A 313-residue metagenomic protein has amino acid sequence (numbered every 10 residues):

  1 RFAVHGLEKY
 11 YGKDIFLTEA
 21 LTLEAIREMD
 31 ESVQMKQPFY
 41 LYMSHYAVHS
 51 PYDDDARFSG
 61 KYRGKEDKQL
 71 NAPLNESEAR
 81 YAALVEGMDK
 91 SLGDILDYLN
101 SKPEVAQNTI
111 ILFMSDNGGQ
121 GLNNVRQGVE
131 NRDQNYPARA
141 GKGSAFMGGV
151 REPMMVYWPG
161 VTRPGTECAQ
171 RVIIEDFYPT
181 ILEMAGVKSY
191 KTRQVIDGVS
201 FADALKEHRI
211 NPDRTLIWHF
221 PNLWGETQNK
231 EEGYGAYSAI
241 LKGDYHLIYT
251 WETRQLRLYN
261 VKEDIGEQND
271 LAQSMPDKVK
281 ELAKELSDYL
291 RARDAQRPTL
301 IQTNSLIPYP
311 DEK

Functional and structural regions predicted by a protein language model:
R1-F39, H45-D54, D67-A82, K230: Formylglycine-dependent
V4-Y10, P73-S77, F113, N135-R139 (+3 more regions): Flexible glycine/proline-enriched surface loops and loop-helix/loop-strand junctions
Q34-L41, E104-I111, R151-E152, N211-R214 (+1 more regions): Loop/turn elements at helix/coil->beta-strand transitions in domains of secreted/extracellular proteins
Q37, F177, I217, L223 (+3 more regions): Long, internal low-complexity/basic segments
F39-S44, V85, L92-I95, I110-S115 (+4 more regions): Beta-strand elements within well-structured catalytic alpha/beta cores of enzymes that handle phosphate/sulfate esters
Y42-D53, F113-G121, I196-V199, F220-W224 (+1 more regions): Short, solvent-exposed turn/loop segments enriched in Gly/Ser/Thr/Pro and often Arg
S50-R57, D97-V161, I173: Histidine-centered active-site microenvironments of extracellular/periplasmic hydrolases and transferases
G119-A145, V161-T166, Q170, E175-V261 (+1 more regions): C-terminal cap/loop subdomain of S1 sulfatases and analogous C-terminal strand-loop tails that border
